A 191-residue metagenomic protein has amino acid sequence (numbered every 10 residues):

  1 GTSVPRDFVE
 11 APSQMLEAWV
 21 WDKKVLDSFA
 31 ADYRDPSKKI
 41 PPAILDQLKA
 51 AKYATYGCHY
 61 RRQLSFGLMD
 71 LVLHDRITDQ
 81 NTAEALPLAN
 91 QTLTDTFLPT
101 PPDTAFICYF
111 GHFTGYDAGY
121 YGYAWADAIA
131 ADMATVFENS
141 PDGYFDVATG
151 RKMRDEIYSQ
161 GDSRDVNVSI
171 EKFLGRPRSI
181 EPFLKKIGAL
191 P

Functional and structural regions predicted by a protein language model:
G1-P191: Cation-handling catalytic/transport regions enriched in His/Asp/Glu
